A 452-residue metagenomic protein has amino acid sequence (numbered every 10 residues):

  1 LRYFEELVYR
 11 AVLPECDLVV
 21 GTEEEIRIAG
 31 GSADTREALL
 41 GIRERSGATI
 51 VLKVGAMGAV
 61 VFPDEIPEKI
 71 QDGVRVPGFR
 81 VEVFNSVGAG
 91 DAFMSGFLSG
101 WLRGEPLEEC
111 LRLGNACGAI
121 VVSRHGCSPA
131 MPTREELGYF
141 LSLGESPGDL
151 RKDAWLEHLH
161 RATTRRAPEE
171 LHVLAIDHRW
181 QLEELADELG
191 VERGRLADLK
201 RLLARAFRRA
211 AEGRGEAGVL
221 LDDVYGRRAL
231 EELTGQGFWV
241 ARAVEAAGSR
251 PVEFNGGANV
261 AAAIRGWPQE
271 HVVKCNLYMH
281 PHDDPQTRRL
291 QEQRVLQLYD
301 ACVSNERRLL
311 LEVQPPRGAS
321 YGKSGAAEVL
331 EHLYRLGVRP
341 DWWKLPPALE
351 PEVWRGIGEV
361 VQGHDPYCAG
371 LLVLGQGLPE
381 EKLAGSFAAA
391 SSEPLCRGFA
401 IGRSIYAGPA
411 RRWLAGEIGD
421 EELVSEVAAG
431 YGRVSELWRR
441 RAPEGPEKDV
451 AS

Functional and structural regions predicted by a protein language model:
L1, G237-V240, N305-L309, H364-P379: Short beta-strand/loop segments at the ligand-binding rim of alpha/beta enzyme cores
L1-G41, A48-T49, A56-E68, L311-V313: Conserved beta-alpha-beta core of the PfkB/ribokinase-like small-molecule kinase fold
R2-V12, A33, L230-L233, A319-Y334 (+2 more regions): Distinct, well-ordered alpha-helical segments
A33-A154: Conserved phosphate-binding/catalytic region of the ribokinase-like
P147-D283, T287, R339, E380-R397 (+1 more regions): Alpha/beta catalytic barrel-like cores
L174, E312, W343, G402: Conserved, mostly hydrophobic/aromatic
G218-D222, K274-Q291, G322, V329-Y334 (+2 more regions): Catalytic beta/alpha-barrel core
P281-A301, P347-G363, E381-L383: Active-site-adjacent beta->alpha loops and helix N-cap segments on the catalytic face of soluble alpha/beta enzymes
